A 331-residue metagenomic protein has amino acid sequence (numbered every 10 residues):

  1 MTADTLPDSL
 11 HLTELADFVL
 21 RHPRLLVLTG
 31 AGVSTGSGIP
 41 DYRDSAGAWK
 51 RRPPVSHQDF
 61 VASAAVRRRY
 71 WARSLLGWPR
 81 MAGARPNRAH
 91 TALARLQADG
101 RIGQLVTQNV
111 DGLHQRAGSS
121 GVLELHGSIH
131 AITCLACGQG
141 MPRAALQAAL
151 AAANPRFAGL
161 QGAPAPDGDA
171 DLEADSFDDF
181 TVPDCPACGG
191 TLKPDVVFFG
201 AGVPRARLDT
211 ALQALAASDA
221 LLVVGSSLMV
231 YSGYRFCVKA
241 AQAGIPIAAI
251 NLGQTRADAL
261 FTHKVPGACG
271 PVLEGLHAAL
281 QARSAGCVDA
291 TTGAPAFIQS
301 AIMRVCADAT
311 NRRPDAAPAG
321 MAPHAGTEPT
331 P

Functional and structural regions predicted by a protein language model:
M1-A309, A319, H324, E328-P331: Conserved catalytic core of sirtuin-type NAD+-dependent deacylases
